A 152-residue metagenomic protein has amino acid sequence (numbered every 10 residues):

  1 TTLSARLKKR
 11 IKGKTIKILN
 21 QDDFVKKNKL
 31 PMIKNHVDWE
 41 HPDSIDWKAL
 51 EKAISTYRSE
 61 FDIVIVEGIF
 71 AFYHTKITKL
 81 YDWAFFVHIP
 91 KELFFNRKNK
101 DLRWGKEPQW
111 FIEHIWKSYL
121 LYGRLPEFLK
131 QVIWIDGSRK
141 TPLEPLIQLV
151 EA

Functional and structural regions predicted by a protein language model:
T1-T2: Walker A/P-loop
R6, R10-I11, E60, K100-R103 (+1 more regions): NTP-dependent small-molecule kinase module
K17-N20, K26-V66: Conserved nucleotide-sensing/catalytic segment adjacent to the nucleotide-binding pocket in NTP-handling enzymes
D23-V25, I89-F95, K140: Conserved nucleotide-binding/hydrolysis micro-motifs of P-loop NTPases
N35, W83-R124: A glycine- and Lys/Arg-enriched "phosphate-lid" helix/loop adjacent to the NTP-binding pocket of small-molecule kinases
V64, D82-F86, W134: Short, well-ordered beta-strand core segments
V64-I69, K117: Short gly/ser/thr-rich secondary-structure transition/capping motifs
Y73-I77: Conserved ATPase-coupling elements of RecA-like P-loop NTPase cores
